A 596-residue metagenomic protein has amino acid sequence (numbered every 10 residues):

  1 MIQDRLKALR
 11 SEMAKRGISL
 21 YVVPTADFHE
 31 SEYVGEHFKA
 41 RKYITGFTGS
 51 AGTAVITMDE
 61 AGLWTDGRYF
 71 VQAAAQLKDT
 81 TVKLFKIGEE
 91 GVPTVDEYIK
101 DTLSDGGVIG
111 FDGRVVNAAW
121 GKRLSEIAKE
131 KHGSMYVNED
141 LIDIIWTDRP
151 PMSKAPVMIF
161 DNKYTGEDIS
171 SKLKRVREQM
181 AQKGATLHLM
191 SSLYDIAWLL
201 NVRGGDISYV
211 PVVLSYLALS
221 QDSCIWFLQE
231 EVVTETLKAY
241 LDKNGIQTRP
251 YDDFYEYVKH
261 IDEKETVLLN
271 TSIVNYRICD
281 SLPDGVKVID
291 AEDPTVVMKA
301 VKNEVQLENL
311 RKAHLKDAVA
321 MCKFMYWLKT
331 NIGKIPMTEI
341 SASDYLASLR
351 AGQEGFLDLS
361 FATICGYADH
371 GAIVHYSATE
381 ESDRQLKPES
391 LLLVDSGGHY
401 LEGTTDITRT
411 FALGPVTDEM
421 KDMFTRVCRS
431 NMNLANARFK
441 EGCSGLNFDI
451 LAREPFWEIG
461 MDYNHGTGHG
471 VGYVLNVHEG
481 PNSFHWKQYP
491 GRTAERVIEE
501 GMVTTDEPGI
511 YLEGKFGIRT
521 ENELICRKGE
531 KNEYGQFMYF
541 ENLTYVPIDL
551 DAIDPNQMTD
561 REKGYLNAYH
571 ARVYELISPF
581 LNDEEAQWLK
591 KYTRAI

Functional and structural regions predicted by a protein language model:
M1-I596: Active-site neighborhoods and metal-handling regions in enzymes and metal-associated proteins
